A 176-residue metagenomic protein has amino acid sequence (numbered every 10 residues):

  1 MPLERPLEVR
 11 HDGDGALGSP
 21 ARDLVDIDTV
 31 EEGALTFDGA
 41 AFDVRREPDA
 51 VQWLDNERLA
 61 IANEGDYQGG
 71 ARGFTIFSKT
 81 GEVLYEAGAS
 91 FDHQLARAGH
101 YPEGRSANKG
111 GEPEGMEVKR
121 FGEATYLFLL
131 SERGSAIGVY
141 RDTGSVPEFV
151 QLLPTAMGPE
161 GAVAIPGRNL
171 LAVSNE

Functional and structural regions predicted by a protein language model:
L3-F42, E82-N108: Surface-exposed loop and turn segments in beta-propeller and other repeat-based domains that flank or scaffold
V44, F91-R97, V146-P166: Conserved blade-ending motifs and adjacent loop-strand segments that build the rim/top face of beta-propeller domains
V44-R45, D49-D55, R105-E123, V163-P166: Structural signature of eukaryotic scaffold interfaces centered on beta-propeller domains
E47, G70, E112, R133 (+1 more regions): Beta-rich catalytic cores
E64-D66, L130-R133, S174-E176: Short loop/turn segments immediately following the C-termini of beta-strands
R72-G81: Beta-propeller blade signature
I76, V139-R141: Conserved blade-register residue in beta-propeller folds
